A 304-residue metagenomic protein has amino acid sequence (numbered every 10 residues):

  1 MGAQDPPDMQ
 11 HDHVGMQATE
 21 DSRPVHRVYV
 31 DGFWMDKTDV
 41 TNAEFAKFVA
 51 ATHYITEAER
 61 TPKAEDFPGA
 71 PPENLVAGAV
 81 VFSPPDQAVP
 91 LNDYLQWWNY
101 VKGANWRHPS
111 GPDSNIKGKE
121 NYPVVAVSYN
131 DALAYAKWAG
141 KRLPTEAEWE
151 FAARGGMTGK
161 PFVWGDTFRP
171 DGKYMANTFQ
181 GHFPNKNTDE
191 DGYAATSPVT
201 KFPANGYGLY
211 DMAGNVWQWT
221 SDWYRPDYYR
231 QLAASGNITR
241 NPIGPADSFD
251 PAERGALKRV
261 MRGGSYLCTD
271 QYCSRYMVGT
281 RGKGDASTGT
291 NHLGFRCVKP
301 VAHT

Functional and structural regions predicted by a protein language model:
A3-A18, I55, T61-V278, G282 (+1 more regions): Functional-site microenvironments in short loops/helix caps that host divalent-cation chemistry
R27-Y29, W34, P198-T200: Generic structural detector for well-ordered beta-strands
F33, F48-E57, A139, H303: Short capping motifs at secondary-structure boundaries
F33, V40, Y266: Hydrophobic pocket-lining residues within nucleotide cofactor-binding pockets
K37, N42-V49, S128-A134, E150: Short, solvent-exposed alpha-helical surface patches in non-cytosolic proteins
T38, A58-E59: N-terminal segment of the mature folded domain
T290-T304: Short, structured beta-strand segments at or near domain termini in extracellular proteins/domains
